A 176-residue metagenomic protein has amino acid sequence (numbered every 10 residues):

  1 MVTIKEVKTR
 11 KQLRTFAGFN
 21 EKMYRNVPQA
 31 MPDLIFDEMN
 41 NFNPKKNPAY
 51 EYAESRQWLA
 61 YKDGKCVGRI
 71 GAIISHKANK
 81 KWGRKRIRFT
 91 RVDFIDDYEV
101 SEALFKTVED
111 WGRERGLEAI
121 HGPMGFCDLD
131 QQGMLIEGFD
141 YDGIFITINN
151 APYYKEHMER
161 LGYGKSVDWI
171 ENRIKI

Functional and structural regions predicted by a protein language model:
M1-K45, K85, W169: Short amphipathic alpha-helix that is part of the acyltransferase structural core
F19-N20, Y24, E51-S55, R69: Membrane-embedded alpha-helical bundles of multi-pass transporters/translocases, especially carrier/permease families
N43-K62: A short helix-loop-beta-strand connector motif used in the catalytic cores of GNAT acetyltransferases and, in some
Q57-L59, K65-I74: Conserved beta-strand in the GNAT
G68, V167-D168: A structural microfeature
K81-G164: Acyl-donor binding region in acyl/amide transferases
I170-I176: C-terminal "cap" of GNAT-fold acetyltransferases
